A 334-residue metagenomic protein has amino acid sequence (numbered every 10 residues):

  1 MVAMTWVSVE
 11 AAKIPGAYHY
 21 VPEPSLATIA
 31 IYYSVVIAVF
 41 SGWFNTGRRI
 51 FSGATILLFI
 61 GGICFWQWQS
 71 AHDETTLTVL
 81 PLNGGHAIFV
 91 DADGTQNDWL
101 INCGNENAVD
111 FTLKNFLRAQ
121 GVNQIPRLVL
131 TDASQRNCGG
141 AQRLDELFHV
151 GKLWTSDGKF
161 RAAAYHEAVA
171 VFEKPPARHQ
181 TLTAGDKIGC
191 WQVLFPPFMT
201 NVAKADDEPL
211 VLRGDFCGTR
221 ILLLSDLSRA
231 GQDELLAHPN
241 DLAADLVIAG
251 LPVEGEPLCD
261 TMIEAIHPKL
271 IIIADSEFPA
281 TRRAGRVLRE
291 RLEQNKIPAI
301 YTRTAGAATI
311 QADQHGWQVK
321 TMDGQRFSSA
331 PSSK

Functional and structural regions predicted by a protein language model:
M1-K334: Non-globular, low-confidence helical/coil segments that flank catalytic cores
